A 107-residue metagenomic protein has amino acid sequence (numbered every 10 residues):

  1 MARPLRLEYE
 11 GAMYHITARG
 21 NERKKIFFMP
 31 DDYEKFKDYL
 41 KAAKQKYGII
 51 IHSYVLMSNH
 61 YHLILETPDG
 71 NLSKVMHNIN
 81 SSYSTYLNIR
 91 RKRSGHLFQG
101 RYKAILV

Functional and structural regions predicted by a protein language model:
M1-V107: Short catalytic/metal-binding and nucleic-acid-binding patches
